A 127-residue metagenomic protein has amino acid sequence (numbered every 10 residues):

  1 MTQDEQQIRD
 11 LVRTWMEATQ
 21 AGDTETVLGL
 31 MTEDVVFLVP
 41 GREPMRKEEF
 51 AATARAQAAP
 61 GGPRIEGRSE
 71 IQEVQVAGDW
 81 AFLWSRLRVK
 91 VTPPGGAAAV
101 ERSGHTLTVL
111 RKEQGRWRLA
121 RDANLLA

Functional and structural regions predicted by a protein language model:
E5, L11, T24-A77, R86 (+1 more regions): A solvent-exposed, acidic/Ser-Thr-rich amphipathic alpha-helical stretch
D34, V91, L126-A127: Feature marks short, surface-exposed loop/turn motifs that line or immediately flank catalytic pockets and channel
P63, K90, R118-L119: C-terminal-biased regions
V74-A81, A97, L110-R118: A short, structured loop/turn motif at beta-sheet edges
S85-T92: Generic short beta-strand segments
S103-A127: Short beta-strand edge/turn micro-motifs at domain boundaries
